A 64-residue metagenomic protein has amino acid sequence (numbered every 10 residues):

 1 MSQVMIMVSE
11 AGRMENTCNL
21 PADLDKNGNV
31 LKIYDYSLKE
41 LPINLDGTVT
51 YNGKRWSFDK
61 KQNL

Functional and structural regions predicted by a protein language model:
Q3-E10: A short beta-strand micro-motif
I6, N44, S57-D59: Generic preference for hydrophobic/aromatic residues in regular secondary structure cores
G12-N52: Acidic, low-complexity, intrinsically disordered interaction modules
T48-L64: Mixed-charge, Lys/Arg-enriched low-complexity segments
